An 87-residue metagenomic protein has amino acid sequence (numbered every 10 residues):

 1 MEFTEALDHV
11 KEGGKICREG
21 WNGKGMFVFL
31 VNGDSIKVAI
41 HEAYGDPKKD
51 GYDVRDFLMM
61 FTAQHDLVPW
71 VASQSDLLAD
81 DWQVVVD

Functional and structural regions predicted by a protein language model:
M1-L7, V68-V71: Short acidic, Pro/Gly- and aromatic-enriched capping/linker segments at domain boundaries
F3-H41, P47-K48, M60-A63: Catalytic phosphate/metal-binding cores of nucleic-acid and nucleotide-processing enzymes, i.e., regions that mediate
G51-Y52: Extracellular/periplasmic catalytic domains that process cell-envelope and extracellular macromolecules
R55-D87: Short, compact, well-ordered microdomains
